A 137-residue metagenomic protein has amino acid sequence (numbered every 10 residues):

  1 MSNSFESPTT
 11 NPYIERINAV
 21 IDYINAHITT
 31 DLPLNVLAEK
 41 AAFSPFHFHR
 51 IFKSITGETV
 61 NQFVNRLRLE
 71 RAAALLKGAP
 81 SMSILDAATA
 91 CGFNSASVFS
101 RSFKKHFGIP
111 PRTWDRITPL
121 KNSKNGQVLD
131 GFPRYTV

Functional and structural regions predicted by a protein language model:
M1-T9, D31-V64, A88-P110: Basic/polar phosphate-binding segments, predominantly the helix-turn-helix DNA-binding elements of transcriptional
F5, N18-N35, I55-A90, T118-T136: Terminal helix-turn-helix DNA-binding modules in bacterial transcription factors
T10-N18: Onset of an N-terminal alpha helix
H106-I109, T113, L120-S123: Internal alpha/beta loop-helix hairpins
